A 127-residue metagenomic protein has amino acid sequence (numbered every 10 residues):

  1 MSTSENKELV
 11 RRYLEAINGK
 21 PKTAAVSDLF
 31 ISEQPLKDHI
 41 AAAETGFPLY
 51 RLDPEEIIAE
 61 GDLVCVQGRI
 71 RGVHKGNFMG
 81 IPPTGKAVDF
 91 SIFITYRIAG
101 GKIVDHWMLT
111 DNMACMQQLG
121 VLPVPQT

Functional and structural regions predicted by a protein language model:
M1-T127: C-terminal and inter-domain tail/linker signature
